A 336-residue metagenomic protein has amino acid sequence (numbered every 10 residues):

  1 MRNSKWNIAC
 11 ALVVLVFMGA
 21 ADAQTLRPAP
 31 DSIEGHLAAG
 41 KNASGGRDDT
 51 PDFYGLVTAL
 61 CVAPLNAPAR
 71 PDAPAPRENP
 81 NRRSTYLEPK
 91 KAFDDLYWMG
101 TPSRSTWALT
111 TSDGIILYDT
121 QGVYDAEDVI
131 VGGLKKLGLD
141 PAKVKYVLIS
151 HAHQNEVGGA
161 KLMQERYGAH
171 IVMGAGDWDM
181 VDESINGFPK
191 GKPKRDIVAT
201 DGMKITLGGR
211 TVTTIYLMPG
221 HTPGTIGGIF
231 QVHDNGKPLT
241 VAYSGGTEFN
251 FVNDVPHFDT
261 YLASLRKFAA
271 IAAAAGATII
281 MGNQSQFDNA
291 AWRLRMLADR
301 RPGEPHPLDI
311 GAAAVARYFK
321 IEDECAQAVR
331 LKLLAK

Functional and structural regions predicted by a protein language model:
M1-C10: Bacterial N-terminal signal peptides that target proteins for export
A9-F17: Bacterial N-terminal signal peptides
G19-A23: Sec/Tat signal peptide C-region and signal peptidase I cleavage site
Q24-N79, N235, G246-K336: Accessory terminal helices/loops
L26-R47, D125-D128, G132-K204, A298-R300 (+2 more regions): Active-site HxH/HxHxD metal-binding segment of metal-dependent hydrolases
P76-R77, K91-D94, K143, A175-P223 (+3 more regions): Metallo-beta-lactamase
R82-L137, P141, G227-E248: Conserved beta-strand hairpin/beta-sheet module of binuclear metal-dependent hydrolase folds, prominently
Y118-T120, V144-H153, I171-G174, L217-G220 (+3 more regions): Active-site neighborhood of phospho(di)ester-bond hydrolases with catalytic His/Asp-centered motifs
